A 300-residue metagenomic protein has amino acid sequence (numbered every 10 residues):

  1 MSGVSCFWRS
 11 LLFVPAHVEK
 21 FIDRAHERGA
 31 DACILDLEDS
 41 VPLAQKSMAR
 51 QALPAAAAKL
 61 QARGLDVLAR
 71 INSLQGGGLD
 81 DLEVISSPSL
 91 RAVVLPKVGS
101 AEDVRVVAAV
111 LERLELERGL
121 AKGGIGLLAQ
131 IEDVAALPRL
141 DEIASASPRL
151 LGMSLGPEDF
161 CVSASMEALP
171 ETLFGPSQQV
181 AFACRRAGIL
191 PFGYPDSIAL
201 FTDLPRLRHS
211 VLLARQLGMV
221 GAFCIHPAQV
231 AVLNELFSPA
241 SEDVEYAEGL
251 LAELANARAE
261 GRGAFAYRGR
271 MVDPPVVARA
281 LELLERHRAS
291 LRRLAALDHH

Functional and structural regions predicted by a protein language model:
M1-H300: Expand to "…catalyze enediolate/carbanion chemistry for C-C bond making/breaking, isomerization, decarboxylation
